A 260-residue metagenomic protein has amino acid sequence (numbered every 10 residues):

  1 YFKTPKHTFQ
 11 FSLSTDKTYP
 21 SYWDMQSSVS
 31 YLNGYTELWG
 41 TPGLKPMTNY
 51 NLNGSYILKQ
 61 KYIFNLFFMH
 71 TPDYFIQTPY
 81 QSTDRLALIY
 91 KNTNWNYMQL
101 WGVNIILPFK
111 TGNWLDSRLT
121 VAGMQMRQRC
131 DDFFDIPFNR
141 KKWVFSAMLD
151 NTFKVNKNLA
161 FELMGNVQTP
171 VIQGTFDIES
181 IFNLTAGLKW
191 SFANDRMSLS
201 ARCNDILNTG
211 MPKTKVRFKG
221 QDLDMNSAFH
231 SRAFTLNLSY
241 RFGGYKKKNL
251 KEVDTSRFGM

Functional and structural regions predicted by a protein language model:
Y1-K3, L52-L58, V103-F109, A147-F153 (+3 more regions): Residues on the lipid-exposed face of transmembrane beta-strands in outer-membrane beta-barrel proteins
Y1-P72, N158-A160, D177: Structural signature of Gram-negative outer-membrane beta-barrels, strongest in the C-terminal barrel of TonB-dependent
K6-F9, Q60-L66, N113-L119, K157-E162 (+3 more regions): Repeated loop/turn-to-beta-strand initiation elements of outer-membrane beta-barrel proteins
L13-Y19, V29, Q60, F68-P72 (+5 more regions): Transmembrane beta-strands of outer-membrane beta-barrel pores
W39, K45, F64-T120, R129-M148: Outer membrane beta-barrel strand-and-loop segments of large Gram-negative receptors, especially TonB-dependent
P46-L52, L58, H70, Y97-W101 (+3 more regions): Residues that define the transmembrane beta-barrel architecture of outer-membrane proteins
A147-S191, M197, L207, K215-K219: C-terminal beta-barrel architecture of Gram-negative outer-membrane proteins
F192-M260: C-terminal beta-signal and adjacent terminal beta-strands/loops of Gram-negative outer-membrane beta-barrel proteins
